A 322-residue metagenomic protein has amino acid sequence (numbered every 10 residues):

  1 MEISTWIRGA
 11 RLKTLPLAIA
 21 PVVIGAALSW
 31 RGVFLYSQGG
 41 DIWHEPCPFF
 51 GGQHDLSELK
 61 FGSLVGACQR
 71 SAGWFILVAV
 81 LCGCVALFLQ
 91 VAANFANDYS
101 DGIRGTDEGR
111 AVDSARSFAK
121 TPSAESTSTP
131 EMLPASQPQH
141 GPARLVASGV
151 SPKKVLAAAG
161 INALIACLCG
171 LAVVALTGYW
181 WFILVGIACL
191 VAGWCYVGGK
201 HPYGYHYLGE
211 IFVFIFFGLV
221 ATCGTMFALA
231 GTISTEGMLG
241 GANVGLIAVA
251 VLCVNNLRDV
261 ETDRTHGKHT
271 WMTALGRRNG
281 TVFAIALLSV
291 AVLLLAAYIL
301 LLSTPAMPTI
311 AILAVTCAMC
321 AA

Functional and structural regions predicted by a protein language model:
M1-I42, P48-F75, L81, H201 (+1 more regions): Topogenic membrane-insertion module of multi-pass membrane proteins
E2-T5, A93-D98, R144, V191-G204 (+4 more regions): C-terminal ends of transmembrane helices
A67-A96, I183-W194, S234-V254: Membrane-embedded alpha-helical segments that form the functional core of polytopic membrane enzymes, especially those
V85-S114, L133-A135, V249-M272: Acidic (Asp/Glu-rich) catalytic motifs at the cytosolic membrane interface
G109-E125, T129-L176, K268-P305: Multi-pass membrane catalytic core of lipid/isoprenoid biosynthesis enzymes
A115, G141-T232: Intramembrane alpha-helical segments
F212-V260, H266, R278-V282: Functional transmembrane core segments of multi-pass inner-membrane proteins
L300-A322: Extended hydrophobic alpha-helices typical of membrane-associated regions
